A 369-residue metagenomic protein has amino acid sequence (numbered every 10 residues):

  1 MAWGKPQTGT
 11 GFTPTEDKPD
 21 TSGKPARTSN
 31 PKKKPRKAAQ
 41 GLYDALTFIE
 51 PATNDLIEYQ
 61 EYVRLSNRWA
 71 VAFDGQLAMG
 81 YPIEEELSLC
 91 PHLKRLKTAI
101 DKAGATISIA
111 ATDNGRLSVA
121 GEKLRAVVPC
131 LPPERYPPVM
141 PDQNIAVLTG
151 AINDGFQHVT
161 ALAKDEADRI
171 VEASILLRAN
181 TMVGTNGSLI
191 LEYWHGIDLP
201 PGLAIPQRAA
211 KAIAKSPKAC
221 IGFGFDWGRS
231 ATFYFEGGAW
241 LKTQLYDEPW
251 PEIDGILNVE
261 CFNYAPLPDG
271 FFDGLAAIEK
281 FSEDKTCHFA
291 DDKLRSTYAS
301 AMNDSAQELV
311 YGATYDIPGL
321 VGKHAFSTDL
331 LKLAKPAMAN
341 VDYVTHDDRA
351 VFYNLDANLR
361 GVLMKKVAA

Functional and structural regions predicted by a protein language model:
A2-A369: Structural preference for solvent-exposed beta-strand-turn elements and adjacent flexible terminal/loop segments within
